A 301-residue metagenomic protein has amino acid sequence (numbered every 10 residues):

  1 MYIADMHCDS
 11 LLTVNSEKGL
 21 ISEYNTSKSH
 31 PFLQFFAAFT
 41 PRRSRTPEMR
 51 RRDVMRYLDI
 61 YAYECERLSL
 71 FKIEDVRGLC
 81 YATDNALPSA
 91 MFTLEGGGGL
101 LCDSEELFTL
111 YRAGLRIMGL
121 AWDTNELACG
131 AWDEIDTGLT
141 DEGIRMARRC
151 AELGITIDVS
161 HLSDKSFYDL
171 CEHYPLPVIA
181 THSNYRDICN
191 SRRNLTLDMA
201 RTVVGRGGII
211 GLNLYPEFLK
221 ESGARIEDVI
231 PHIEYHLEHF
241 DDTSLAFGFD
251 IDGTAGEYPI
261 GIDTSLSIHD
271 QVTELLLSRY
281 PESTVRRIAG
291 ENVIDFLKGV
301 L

Functional and structural regions predicted by a protein language model:
M1-N213, L219, I230, E234-L237 (+2 more regions): Extended, charged catalytic domains and RNA/DNA-binding interfaces, predominantly in divalent-metal-using enzymes
S44, T254-Y258, L297: Short active-site-adjacent structural elements
M49, D53, E221, R225 (+3 more regions): Catalytic cores of large soluble enzymes that bind and process phosphate-bearing ligands
I179, A246-G248, R286-G290: Beta-strand segments within the central parallel beta-sheet cores of soluble alpha/beta enzyme folds
Y185, G253, D295: Active-site micro-motifs of SAM-dependent methyltransferase domains
A224, V229-Y235, F240-D241, R287 (+2 more regions): C-terminal functional module detector
F240-I262: Short acidic/histidine-rich active-site segments
T264-L301: Mid-to-C-terminal alpha-helical segments outside catalytic/metal-binding sites
